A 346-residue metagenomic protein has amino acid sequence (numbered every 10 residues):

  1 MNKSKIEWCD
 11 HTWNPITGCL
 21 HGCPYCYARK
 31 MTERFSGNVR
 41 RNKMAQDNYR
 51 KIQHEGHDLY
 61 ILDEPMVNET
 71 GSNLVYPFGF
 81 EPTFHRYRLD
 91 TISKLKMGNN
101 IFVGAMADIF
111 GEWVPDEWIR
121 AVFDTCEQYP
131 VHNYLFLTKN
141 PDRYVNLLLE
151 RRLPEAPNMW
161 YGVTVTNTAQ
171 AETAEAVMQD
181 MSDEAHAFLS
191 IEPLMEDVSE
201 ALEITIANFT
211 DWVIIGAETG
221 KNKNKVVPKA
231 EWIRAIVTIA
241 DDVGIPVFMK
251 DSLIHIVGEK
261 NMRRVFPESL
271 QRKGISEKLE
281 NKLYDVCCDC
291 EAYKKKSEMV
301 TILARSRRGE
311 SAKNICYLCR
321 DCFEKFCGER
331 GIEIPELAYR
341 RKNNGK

Functional and structural regions predicted by a protein language model:
M1-H11, F35-N38, Q179-S182, M195 (+2 more regions): Auxiliary Fe-S-binding modules of radical SAM enzymes
M1-N100: N-terminal [4Fe-4S]-dependent radical SAM core
T17, H21-P24, D285-C288, N314-Y317: Cys/His-enriched microdomains
Y25, T32, K296-S297, G328: Short, non-ligating residues that shape and space the ligands of small metal-coordination modules and catalytic
K30, A292-K294, F323-F326: Cys/His-rich microdomains that often coordinate metals
P82-P246: Conserved AdoMet/S-adenosylmethionine-binding subsite of the radical SAM
L283-E310: Short recognition patches in nucleic-acid-associated and regulatory proteins
K295, C316-C319: Zinc-coordinating Cys/His ligand positions in small cysteine/histidine-rich zinc-finger domains
